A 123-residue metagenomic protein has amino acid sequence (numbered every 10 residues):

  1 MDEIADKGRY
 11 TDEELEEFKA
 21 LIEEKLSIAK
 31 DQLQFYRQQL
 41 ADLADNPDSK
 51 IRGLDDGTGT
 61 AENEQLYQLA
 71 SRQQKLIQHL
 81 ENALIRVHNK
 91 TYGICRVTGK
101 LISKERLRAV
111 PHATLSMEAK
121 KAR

Functional and structural regions predicted by a protein language model:
M1-R86: Interaction interfaces in information-processing and related assembly proteins
R37-L40, T91, R123: Conserved NTP-handling cores and scaffolds of large molecular machines
Q74, Y92, A113: Residues immediately within or flanking Cys/His clusters that coordinate Zn2+ in small zinc-binding modules
I85, L101-S103: Short functional micro-motifs and their immediate structural scaffolds
V87-G93: Glycine-centered tight-turn and secondary-structure capping sites
C95-T98, S116: Short cysteine-rich clusters marking metal-coordination/redox-active sites
E105-A109: Short Cys/His-rich "knuckle" micro-motifs
V110-K121: Cysteine-rich micro-motifs
